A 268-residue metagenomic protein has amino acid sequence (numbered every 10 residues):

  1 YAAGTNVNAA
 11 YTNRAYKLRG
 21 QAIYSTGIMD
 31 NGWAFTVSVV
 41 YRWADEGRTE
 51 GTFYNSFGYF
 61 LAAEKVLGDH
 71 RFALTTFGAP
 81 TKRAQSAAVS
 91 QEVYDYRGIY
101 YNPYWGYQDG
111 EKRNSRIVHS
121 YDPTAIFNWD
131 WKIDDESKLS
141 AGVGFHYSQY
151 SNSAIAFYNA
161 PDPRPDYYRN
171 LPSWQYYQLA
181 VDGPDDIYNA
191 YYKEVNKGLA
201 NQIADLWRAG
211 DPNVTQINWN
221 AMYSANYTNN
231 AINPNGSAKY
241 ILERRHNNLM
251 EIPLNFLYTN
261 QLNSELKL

Functional and structural regions predicted by a protein language model:
Y1-N8: A beta-strand signature from Gram-negative outer-membrane beta-barrel systems, especially the internal plug domain
V7, V37, G142-F145: Extended hydrophobic secondary-structure segments that form protein cores and membrane-embedded regions
N13-A44, R48-S86, I117, D122-D134: Transmembrane beta-barrel wall of Gram-negative outer-membrane proteins
N31, A44, S148, A221-N226: Generic hydrophobic alpha-helical segments
Y59-F60, Y104-G106, E251: Tryptophan-centric aromatic hotspots in well-structured domains and transmembrane helices
E64-V66, R71-N128, S151-L242: Acidic/polar loop-and-plug regions of large Gram-negative outer-membrane beta-barrel proteins
E111-A154, A238-L268: Outer-membrane beta-barrel transmembrane strands
